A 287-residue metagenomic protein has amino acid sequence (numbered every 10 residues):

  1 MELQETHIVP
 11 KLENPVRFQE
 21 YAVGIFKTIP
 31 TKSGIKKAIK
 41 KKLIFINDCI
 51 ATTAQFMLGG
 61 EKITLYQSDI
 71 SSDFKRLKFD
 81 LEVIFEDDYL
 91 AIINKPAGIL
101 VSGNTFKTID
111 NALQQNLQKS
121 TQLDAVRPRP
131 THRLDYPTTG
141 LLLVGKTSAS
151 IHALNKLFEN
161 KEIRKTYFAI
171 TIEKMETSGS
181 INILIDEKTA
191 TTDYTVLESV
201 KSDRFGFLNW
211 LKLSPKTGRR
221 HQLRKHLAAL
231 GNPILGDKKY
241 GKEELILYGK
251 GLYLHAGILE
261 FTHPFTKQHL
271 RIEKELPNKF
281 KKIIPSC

Functional and structural regions predicted by a protein language model:
M1-C287: RNA pseudouridine synthases
